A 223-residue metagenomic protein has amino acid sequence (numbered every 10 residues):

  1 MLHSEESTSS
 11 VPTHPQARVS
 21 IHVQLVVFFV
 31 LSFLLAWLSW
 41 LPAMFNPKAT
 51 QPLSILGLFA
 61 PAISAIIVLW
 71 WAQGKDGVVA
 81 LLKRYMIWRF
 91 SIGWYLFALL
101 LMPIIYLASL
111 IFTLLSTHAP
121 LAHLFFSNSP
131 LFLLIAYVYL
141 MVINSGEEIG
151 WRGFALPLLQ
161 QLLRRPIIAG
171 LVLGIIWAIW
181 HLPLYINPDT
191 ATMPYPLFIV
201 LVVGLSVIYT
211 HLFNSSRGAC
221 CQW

Functional and structural regions predicted by a protein language model:
L2-E6, S10-N144, L197, T210-N214: Specific transmembrane helices
L25-F29, W94-Y95, F154, A169-G170 (+1 more regions): Alpha-helical transmembrane segments and their helix-entry boundary regions
S32, A36, I167-L182: Small-polar-interrupted transmembrane alpha-helices in polytopic inner-membrane proteins
L101, E148, L201-L205: Alpha-helical transmembrane segments of multi-pass membrane transport proteins
A108, A155, L205-Y209: Hydrophobic/aromatic residues in alpha-helical transmembrane segments
F112-A119, A178-D189: Membrane-interface helix-cap regions at the ends of transmembrane helices in multi-pass membrane proteins
E147-G174, N214-A219: Membrane-interface helix/loop boundary segments of multi-pass membrane proteins
M193-W223: Functionally important transmembrane alpha-helices
